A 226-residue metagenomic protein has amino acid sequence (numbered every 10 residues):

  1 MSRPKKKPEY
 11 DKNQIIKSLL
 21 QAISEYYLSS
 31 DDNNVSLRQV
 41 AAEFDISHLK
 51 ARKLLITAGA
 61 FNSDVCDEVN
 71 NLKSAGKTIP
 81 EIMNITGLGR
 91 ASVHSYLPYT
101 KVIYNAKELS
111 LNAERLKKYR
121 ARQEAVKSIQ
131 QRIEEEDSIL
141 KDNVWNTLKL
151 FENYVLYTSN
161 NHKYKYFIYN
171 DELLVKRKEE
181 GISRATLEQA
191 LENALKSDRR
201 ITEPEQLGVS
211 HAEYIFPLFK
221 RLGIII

Functional and structural regions predicted by a protein language model:
M1-K7, G59: DNA-contacting interfaces and partner/effector-binding or oligomerization modules in DNA-centric proteins
K7, D11, D32, P80 (+2 more regions): Contiguous alpha-helical segments
Y10-N34, F61-K77: Short, amphipathic alpha-helical "recognition" segments used to contact nucleic acids or chromatin
S36-F44, I82-T86: Short alpha-helical "recognition helix" segments of helix-turn-helix
S47-K50, G89-A91: Short coil turns linking two alpha-helices in DNA-binding domains
K53, K118-I226: Intrinsically disordered, charged low-complexity linkers and terminal tails that flank or connect structured domains
A58, T100, F219: DNA major-groove recognition helices of helix-turn-helix
D64-D67, A91-H94, L195-K196: Acidic, low-complexity, intrinsically disordered interaction modules
